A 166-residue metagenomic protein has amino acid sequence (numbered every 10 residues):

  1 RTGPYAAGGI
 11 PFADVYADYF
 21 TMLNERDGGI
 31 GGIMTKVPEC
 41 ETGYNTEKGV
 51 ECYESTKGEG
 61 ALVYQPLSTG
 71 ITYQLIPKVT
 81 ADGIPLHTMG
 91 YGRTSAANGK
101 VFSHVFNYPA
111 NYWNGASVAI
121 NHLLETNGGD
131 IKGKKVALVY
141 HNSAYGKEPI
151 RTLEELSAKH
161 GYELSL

Functional and structural regions predicted by a protein language model:
R1-A17, E41-T46, S68, V139-E148: Extracytoplasmic "Venus flytrap"
R1-G8, N24, K36, S165: Short intrinsically disordered, low-complexity coil segments enriched in acidic
D14-V37, G129-I131, A158-Y162: Signal peptide-proximal N-terminal region of secreted/periplasmic/extracellular or secretory-lumen proteins
F20, Y53-K57, L123, G161: Generic helix-packing signal
R26, T56-E59, T126: Generic structural signal for alpha-helix termini and adjacent loop/cap motifs
I33-G58, A116-V118, L166: Structural motif
E47, A61-S165: Extracytoplasmic ligand/sensor domains, especially the bilobed periplasmic-binding protein
